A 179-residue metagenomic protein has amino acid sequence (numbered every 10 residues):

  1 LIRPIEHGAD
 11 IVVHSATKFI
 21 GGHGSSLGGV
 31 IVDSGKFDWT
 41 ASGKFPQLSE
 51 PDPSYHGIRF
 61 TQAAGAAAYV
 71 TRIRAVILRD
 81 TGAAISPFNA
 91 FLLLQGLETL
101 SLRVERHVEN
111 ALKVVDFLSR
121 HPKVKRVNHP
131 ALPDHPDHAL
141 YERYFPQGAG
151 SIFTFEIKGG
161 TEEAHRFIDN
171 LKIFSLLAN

Functional and structural regions predicted by a protein language model:
L1-R120, N128: Conserved PLP-enzyme active-site core in the AAT-like
K123-N179: Conserved C-terminal alpha-helix-loop-beta "cap" of PLP-dependent enzymes that closes/shapes the active-site mouth
